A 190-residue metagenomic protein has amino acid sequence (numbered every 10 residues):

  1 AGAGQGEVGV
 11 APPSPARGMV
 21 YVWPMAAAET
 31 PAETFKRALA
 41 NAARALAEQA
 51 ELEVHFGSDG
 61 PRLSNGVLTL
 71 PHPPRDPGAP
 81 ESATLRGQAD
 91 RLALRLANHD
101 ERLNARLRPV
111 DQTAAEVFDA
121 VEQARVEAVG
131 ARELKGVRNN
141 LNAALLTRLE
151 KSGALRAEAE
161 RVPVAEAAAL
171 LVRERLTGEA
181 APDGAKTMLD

Functional and structural regions predicted by a protein language model:
A1-G6, R17-G18: Glycine-biased, low-complexity coil/linker segments
V8-V10: Compositionally biased, low-complexity segments
P12-P15: Intrinsically disordered, low-complexity segments enriched in serine/proline and basic residues
V20-D190: Basic/hydrophobic alpha-helical interface regions
